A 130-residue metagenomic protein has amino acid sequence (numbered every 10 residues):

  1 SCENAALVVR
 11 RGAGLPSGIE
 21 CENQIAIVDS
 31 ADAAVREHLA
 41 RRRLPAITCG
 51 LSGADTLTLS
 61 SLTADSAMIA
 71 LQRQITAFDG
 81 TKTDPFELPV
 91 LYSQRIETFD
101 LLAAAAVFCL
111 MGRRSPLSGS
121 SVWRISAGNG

Functional and structural regions predicted by a protein language model:
S1-T48: Flexible active-site lid/hinge loop adjacent to a nucleotide/diphosphate and Mg2+-phosphate binding pocket
I47-G130: Adenine nucleotide phosphate-binding catalytic loops in nucleotide-utilizing enzymes
